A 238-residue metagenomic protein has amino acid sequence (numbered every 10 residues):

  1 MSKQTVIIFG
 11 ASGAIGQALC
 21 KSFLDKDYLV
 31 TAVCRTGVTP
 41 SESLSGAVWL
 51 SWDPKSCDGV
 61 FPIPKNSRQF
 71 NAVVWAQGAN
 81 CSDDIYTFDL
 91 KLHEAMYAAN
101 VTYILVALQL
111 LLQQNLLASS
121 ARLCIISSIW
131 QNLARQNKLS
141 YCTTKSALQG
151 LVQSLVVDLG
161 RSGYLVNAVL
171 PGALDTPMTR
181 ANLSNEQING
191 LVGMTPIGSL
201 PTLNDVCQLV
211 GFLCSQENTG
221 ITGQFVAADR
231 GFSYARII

Functional and structural regions predicted by a protein language model:
S12, G16-C20: N-terminal Rossmann NAD(P)H-binding glycine-rich loop of SDR-like oxidoreductase domains
W75-E94, N137-S140, R180-L183: Conserved mid-core segment of classical short-chain dehydrogenase/reductases
A79, Y86-V106, C124, L148: Catalytic Tyr-X3-Lys loop
Q113, V157-D158, T219: Alpha-helical segment proximal to the catalytic Tyr-Lys
R122-A147, V152-R161, A173: Catalytic loop of short-chain dehydrogenase/reductase
G160, L165, I221-G223: Short, small/polar-rich loop/turn modules that mediate ligand/substrate recognition or access, typified
T195-V206: A conserved structural motif in NAD(P)-dependent oxidoreductases
T222-I238: Short C-terminal tail/terminal secondary-structure segment of NAD(P)H-dependent dehydrogenase/reductase domains
